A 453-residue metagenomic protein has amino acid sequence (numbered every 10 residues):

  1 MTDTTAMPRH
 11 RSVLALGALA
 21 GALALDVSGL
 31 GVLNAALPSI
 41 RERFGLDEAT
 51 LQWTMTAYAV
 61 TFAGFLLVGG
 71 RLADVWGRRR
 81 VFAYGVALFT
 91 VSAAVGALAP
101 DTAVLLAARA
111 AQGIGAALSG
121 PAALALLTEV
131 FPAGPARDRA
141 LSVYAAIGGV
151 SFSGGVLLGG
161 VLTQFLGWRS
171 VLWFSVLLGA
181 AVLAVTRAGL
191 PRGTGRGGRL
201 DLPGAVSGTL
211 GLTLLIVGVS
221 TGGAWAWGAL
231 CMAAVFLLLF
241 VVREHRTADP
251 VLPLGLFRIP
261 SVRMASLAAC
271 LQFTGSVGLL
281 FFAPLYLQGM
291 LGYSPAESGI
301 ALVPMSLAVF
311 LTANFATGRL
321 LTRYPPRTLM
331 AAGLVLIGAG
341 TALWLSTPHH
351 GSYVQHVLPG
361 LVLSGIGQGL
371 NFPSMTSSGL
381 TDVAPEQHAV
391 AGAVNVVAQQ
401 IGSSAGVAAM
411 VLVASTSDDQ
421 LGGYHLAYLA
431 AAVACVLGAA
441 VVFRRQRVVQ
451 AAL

Functional and structural regions predicted by a protein language model:
M1-R11, R444-L453: Intrinsic disorder in cytosolic terminal tails and internal cytosolic loops of multi-pass membrane transporters
T2-R187, F315, M330, A342-L345 (+1 more regions): Transmembrane-helix bundle of Major Facilitator Superfamily
S12-A35, F165, W225, F236 (+1 more regions): 12-transmembrane solute porter fold
D26, M55-Y58, F62, F89 (+11 more regions): Structural signature of transmembrane alpha-helices in multi-pass secondary transporters
Y84, A136-G148, G197-S207, R258 (+1 more regions): Cytoplasmic-side transmembrane-helix entry/capping segments in multi-pass membrane proteins
L126, V130, V161, V217 (+4 more regions): A residue-level signal for alpha-helical anchor/packing sites in multi-pass solute transporters
T128-P132, T186-L190, V219, V241-R246 (+3 more regions): Structural signal for the C-terminal ends of transmembrane alpha-helices and the immediately following loop
S142, Q164-A269, G275, Y293-S294 (+2 more regions): Hydrophobic transmembrane-helix bundles of small-molecule transporters
